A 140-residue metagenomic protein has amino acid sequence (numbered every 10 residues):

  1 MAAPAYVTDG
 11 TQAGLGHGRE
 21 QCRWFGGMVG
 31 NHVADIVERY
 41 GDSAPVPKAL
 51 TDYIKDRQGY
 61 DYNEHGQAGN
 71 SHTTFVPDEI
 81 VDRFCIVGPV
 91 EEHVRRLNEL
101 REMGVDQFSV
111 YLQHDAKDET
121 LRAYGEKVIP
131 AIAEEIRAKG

Functional and structural regions predicted by a protein language model:
M1-E102, A133-G140: An alpha-helical appendage that flanks or caps ligand/catalytic pockets
Y6, I86, Q113-T120: Acidic-and-aromatic substrate-binding clefts and catalytic sites of carbohydrate-active enzymes
E99-E102, H114, A123: Generic detector of low-complexity/intrinsically disordered segments and short hydrophobic N-terminal stretches
K117-A138: C-terminal helical cap(s) of enzyme catalytic domains, especially alpha/beta-barrels
